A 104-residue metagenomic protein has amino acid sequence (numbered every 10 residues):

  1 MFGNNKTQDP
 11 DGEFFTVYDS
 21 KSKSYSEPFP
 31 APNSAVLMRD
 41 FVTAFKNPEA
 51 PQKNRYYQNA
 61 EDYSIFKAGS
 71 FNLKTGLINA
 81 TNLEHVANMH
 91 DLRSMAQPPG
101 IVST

Functional and structural regions predicted by a protein language model:
F2-Y25: Short aromatic-glycine-(Arg/Gly/Cys) micro-motifs in beta-strand/loop hairpins
Q8-D11, A31, A35: Alpha-helix initiation and capping sites
T16-Y18, P30, S64-K67: Conserved short hydrophobic patches within well-ordered secondary structure
S24-P32: A short, exposed loop/beta-hairpin motif centered on an aromatic-Gly-Thr core
N33-E49, K53: A short, charged, amphipathic alpha-helix used as a generic interaction element across diverse proteins
N47-T104: Short, mixed-charge low-complexity intrinsically disordered segments
